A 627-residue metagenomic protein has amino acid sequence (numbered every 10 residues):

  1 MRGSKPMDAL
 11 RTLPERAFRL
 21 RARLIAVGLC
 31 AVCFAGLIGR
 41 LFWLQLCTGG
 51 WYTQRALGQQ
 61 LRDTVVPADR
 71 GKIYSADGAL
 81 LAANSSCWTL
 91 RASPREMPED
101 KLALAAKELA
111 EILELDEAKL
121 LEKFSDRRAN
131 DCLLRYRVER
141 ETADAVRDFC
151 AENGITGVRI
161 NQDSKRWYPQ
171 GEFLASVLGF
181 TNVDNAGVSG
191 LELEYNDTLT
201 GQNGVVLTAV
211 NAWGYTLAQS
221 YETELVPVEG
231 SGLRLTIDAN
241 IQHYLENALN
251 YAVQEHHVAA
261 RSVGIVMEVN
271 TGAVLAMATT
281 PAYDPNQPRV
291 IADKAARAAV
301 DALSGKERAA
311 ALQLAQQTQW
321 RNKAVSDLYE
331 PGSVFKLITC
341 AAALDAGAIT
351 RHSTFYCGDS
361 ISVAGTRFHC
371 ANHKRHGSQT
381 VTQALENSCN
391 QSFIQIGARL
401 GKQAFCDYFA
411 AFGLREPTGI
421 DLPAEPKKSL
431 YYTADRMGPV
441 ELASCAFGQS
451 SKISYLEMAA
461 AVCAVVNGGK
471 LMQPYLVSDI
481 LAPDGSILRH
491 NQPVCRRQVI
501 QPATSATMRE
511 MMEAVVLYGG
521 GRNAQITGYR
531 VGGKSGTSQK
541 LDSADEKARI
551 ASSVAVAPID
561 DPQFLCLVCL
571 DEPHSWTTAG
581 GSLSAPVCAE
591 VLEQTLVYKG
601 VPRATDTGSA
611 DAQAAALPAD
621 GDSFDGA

Functional and structural regions predicted by a protein language model:
M1-L303, Q319, L328, Q403-G413 (+4 more regions): Periplasmic/cell-envelope proteins involved in peptidoglycan metabolism and beta-lactam response
R2-P6, L13, A82, N211-T223 (+5 more regions): Beta-lactam-recognizing serine transpeptidase/beta-lactamase-like catalytic domain environment
